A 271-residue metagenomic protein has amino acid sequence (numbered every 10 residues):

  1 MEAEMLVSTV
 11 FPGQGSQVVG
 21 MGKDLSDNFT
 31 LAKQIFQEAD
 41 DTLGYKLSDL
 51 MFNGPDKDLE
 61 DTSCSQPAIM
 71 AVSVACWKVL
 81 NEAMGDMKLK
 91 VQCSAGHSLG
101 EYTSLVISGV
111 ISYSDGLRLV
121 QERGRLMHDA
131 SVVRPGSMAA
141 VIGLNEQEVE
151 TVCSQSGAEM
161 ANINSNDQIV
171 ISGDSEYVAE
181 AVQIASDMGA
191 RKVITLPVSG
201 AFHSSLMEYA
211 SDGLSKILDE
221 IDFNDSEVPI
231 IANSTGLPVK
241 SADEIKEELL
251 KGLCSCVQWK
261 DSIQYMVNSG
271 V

Functional and structural regions predicted by a protein language model:
E2-E148, K192, L196: FabD-like malonyl-/acyl-CoA
Q14-S16, S108-C256: Alpha/beta catalytic cores of group-transfer enzymes, especially the acyltransferase/condensing modules of polyketide
K90, G189, G270-V271: Short loop/turn motifs at secondary-structure junctions
S98, D222, G270: Conserved functional loop/turn residues at catalytic and ligand-binding sites
S186, V267-N268: Non-catalytic positions within long, well-ordered alpha-helices that form the structural scaffold/packing of enzyme
Q258-Y265: A short, well-structured juxtamembrane/interface segment
